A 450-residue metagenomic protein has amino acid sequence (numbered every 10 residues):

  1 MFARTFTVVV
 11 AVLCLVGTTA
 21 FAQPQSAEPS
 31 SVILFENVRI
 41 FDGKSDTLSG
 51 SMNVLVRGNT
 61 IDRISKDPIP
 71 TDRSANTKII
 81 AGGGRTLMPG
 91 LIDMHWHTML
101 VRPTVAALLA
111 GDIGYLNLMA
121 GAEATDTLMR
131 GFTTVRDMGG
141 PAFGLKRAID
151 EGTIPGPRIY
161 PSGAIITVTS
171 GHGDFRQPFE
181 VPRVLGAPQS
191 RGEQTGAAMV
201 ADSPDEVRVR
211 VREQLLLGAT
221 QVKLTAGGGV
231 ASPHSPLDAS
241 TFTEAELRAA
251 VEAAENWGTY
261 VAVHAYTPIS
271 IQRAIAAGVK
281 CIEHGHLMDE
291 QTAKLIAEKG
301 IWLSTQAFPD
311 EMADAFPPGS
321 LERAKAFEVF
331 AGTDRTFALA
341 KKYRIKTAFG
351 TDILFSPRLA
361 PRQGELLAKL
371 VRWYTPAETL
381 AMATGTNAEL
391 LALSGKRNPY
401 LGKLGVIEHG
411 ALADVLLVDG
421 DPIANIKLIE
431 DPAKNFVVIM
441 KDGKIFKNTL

Functional and structural regions predicted by a protein language model:
F6-T18: Bacterial N-terminal signal peptides
A20-P29: Boundary at the C-terminal end of the N-terminal hydrophobic targeting segment
S26, I40, K44-M88: Histidine-rich, glycine-flanked metal-binding segment
V38, V54, N59, G84 (+16 more regions): Divalent metal-coordination and catalytic microenvironments
R85-E151, T169-P178, R183, A245 (+1 more regions): Metal-associated gating/positioning segment near the N- to mid-region
V105-L118, Q189-V209, Y260-A262: Active-site mouth loops of central-metabolism enzymes
S162, T169, L224-R335, K346-A348 (+3 more regions): Active-site core of metal-dependent hydrolases
N256, F330-P422: His/Asp/Glu-enriched, well-ordered alpha-helical/loop segment that forms or immediately abuts the divalent-metal
